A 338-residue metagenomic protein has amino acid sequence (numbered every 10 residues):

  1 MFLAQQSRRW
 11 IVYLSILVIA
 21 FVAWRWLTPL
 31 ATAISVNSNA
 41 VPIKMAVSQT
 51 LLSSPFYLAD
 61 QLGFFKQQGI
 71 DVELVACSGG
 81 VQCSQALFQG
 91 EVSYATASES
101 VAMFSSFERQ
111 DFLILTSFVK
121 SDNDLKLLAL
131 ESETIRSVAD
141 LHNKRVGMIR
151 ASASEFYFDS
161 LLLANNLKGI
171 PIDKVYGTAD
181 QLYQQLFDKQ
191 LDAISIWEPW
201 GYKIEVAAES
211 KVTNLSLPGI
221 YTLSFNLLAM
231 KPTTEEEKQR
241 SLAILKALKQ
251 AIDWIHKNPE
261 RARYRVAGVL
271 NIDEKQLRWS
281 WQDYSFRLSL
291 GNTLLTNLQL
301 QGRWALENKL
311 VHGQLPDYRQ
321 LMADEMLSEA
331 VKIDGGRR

Functional and structural regions predicted by a protein language model:
M1-I70, Q299-R338: N-terminal hydrophobic or amphipathic helices and topogenic motifs
W24-W26, R150-D173, K246-W279, D317-R319 (+1 more regions): Ligand-binding clefts/hinges and TM-proximal coupling segments of bilobed small-molecule sensing domains
W26-K168, D173-Y176, D192-E198, V212-Y221: Short, glycine-/small- and polar/acidic-enriched structural segments that line small-molecule recognition paths
T50, S78-V81, T96, M148-S152 (+5 more regions): Soluble non-cytosolic domains of exported or imported proteins
S53, S84, F88, E99 (+13 more regions): Extracytoplasmic/secreted envelope proteins and their assembly/folding machinery, especially bacterial periplasmic
S132-A139, L163-A164, G169-D173, Y183 (+6 more regions): Proline/Glycine/Serine-rich low-complexity intrinsically disordered segments that serve as flexible stalks/linkers
P171-V175, D180-G268: Pocket-lining segment of extracytoplasmic ligand-binding domains
E236-H312: Secondary-structure end/capping motifs
